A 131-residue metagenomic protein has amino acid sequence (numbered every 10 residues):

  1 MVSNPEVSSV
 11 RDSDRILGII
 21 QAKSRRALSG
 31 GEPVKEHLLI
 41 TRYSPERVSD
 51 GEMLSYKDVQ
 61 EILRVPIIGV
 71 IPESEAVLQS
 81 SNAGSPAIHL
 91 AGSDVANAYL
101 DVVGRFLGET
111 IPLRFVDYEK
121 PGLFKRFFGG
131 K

Functional and structural regions predicted by a protein language model:
M1-P66: Conserved catalytic-core segment of NTP-binding enzymes
P5, P72-E75, D94: Short beta->alpha linker loops
S13, I71, Y99: Residue-level signature of catalytic and energy-coupling elements of molecular machines, predominantly ATP/GTP-dependent
V59-S85: Beta-strand-loop-alpha "switch" segments that mediate conformational coupling across diverse proteins
S81-Y99: C-terminal boundary of histidine-terminating zinc-finger modules
N97-P112: Extended, charge-rich low-complexity interaction segments
D101, F115-K131: A short, charged, Gly/Pro-tolerant segment at domain boundaries
